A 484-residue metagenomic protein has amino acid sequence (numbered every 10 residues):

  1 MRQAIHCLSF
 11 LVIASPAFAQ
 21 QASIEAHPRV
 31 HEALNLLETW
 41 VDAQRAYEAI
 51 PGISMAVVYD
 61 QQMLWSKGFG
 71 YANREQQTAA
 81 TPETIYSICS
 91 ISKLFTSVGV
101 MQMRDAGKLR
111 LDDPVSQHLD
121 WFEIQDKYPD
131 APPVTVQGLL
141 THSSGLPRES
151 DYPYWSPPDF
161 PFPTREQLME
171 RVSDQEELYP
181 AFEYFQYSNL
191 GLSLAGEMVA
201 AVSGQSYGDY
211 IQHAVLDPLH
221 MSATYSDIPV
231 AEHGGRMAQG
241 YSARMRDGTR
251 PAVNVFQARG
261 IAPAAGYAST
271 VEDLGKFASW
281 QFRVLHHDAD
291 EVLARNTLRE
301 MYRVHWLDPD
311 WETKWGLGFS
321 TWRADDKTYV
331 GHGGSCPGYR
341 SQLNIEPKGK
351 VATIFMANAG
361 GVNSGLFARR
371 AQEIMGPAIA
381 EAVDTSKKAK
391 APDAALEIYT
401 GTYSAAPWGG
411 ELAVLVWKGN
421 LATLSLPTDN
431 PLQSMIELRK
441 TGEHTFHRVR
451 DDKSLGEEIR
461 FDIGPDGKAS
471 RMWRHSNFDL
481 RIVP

Functional and structural regions predicted by a protein language model:
M1-A4: Positively charged n-region of N-terminal signal peptides that target proteins for export
H6-P16: Bacterial N-terminal signal peptides
Q20-Q21, K327, K348, V362-P484: Peripheral terminal and inter-domain segments
H27-I88, K108, W121-I124, E170-E176 (+1 more regions): Short, conserved catalytic-motif segment at the N-terminal edge
N35-V41, M55, Q61, I85-V115 (+2 more regions): Active-site SXXK
N73-R74, K127-Q342: Short, surface-exposed loop or secondary-structure junction motifs that flank catalytic or metal-binding residues
L111-K127, L219: Short, glycine/proline-biased beta-turn/loop segments that scaffold the active-site neighborhood
G331-H332, Q342-A359, M472-R474: Short, well-ordered beta-strand elements
